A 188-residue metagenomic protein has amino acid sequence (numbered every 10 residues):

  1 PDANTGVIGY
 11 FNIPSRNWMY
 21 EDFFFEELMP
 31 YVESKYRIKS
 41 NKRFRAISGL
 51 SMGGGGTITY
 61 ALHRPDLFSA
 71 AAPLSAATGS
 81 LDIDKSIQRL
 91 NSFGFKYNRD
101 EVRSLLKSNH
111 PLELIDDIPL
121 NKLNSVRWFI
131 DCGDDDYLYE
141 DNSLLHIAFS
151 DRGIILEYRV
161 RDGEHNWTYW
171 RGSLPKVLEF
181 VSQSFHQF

Functional and structural regions predicted by a protein language model:
P1-F188: Non-catalytic cap/lid and distal C-terminal segments of serine-dependent acyl enzymes
